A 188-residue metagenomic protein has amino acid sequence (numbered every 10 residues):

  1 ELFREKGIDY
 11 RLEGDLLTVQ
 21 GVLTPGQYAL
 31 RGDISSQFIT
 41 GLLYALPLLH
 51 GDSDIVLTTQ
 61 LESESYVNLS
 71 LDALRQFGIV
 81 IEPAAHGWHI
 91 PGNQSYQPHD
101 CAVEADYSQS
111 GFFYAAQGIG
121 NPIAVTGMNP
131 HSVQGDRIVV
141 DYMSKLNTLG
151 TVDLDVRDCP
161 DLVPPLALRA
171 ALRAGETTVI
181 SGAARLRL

Functional and structural regions predicted by a protein language model:
E1-L188: Short, structured segments at the rim of ligand-binding sites
